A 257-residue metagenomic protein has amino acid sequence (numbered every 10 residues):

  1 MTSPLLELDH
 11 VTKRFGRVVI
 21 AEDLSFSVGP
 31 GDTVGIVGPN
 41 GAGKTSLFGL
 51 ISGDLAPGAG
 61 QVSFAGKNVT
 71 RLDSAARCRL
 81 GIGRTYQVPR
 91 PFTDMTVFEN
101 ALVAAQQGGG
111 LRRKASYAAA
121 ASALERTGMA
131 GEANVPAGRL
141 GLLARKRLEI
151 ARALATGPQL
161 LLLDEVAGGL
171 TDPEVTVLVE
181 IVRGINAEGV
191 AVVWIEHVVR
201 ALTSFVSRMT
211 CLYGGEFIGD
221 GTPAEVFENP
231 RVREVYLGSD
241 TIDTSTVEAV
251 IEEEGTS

Functional and structural regions predicted by a protein language model:
T2-S257: Glycine-rich phosphate-binding loops of nucleotide-dependent enzymes
